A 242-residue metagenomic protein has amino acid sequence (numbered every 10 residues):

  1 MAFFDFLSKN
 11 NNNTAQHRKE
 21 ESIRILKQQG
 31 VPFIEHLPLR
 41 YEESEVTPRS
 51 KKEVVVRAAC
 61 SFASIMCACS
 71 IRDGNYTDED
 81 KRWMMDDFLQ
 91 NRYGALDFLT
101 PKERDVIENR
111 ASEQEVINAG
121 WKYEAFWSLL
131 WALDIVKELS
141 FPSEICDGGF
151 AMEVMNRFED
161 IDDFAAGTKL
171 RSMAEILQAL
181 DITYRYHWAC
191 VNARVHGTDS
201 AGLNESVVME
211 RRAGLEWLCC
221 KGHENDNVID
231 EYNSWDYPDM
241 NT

Functional and structural regions predicted by a protein language model:
A2-T242: Extended, charge-rich alpha-helical interface modules
